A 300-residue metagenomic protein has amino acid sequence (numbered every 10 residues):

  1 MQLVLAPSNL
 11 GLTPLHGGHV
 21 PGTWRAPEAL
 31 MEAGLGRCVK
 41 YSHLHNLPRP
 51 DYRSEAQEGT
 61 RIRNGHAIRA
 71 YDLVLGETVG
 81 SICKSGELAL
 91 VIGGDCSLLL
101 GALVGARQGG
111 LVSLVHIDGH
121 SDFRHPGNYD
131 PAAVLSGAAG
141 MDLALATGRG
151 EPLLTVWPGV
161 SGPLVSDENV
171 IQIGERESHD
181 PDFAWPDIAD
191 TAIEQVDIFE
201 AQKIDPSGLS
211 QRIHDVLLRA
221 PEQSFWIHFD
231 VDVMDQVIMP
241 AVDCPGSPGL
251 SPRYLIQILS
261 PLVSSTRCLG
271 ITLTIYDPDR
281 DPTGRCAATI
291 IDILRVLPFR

Functional and structural regions predicted by a protein language model:
Q2-R300: Conserved alpha-helical scaffold segments that buttress catalytic/binding sites
